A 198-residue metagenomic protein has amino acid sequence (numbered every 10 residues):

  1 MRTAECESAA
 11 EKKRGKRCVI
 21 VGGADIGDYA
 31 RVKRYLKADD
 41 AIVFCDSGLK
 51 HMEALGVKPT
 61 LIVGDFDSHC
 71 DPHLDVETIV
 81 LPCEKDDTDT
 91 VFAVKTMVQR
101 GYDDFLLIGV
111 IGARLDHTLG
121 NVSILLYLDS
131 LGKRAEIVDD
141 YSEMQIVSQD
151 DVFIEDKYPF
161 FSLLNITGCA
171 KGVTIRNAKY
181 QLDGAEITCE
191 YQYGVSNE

Functional and structural regions predicted by a protein language model:
R2-P72: N-terminal beta-strand-loop-alpha-helix module at the start of alpha/beta ligand-binding or catalytic domains
D39-D40, P59, D75-V76, Y102 (+1 more regions): Short, well-ordered alpha-helix to beta-strand connector turns
E77-C83, R134-E136, S162: A glycine-rich helix N-cap at a beta->alpha junction
T78-R100: Short phosphate-binding loop-to-helix
R114-L126: Short Gly/Thr/Asp-enriched flexible loops that form oxyanion-binding sites at enzyme active sites
Y127-M144: Short, acidic/small-residue loops that bind anionic groups at enzyme active sites
S142, V147-E198: Long, charged alpha-helical interface segments
